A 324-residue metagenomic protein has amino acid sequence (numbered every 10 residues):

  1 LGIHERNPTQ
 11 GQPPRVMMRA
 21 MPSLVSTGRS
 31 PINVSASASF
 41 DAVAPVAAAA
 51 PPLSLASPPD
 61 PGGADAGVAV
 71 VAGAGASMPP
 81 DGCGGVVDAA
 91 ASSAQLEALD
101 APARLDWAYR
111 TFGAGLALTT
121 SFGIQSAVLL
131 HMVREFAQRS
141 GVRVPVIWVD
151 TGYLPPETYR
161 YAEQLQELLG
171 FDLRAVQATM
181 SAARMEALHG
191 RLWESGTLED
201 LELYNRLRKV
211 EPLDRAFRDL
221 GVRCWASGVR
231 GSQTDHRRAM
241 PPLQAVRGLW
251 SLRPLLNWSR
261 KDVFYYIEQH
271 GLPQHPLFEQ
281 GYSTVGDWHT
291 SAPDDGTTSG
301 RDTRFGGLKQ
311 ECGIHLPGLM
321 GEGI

Functional and structural regions predicted by a protein language model:
L1-I3, A74: Low-complexity, intrinsically disordered Ser/Thr/Pro- and acidic-rich segments
E5-N7, R15-V16, S30: Intrinsic low-complexity, disordered N-terminal segments enriched in polar/charged/small residues
P22-V25, R29, V34-P61, D65-I324: Nucleotide-activated chemistry modules centered on ATP-dependent adenylation/adenylyltransferase
